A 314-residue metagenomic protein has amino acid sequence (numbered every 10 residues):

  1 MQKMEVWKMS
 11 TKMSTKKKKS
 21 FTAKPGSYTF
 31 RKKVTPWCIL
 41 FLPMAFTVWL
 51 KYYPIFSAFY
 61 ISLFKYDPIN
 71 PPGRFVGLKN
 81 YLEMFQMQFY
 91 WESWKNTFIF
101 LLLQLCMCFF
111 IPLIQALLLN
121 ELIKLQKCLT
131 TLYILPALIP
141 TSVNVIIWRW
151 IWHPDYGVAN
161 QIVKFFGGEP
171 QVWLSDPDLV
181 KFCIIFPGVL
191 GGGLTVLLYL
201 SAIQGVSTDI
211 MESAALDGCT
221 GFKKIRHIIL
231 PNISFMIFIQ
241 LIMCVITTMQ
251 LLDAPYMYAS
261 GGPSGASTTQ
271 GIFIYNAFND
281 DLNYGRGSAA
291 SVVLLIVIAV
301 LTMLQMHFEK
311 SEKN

Functional and structural regions predicted by a protein language model:
Q2-F30: Short, Lys/Arg-rich, polar N-terminal cytosolic tail immediately upstream of the first transmembrane signal-anchor
T29-N314: A structural signal for multi-pass alpha-helical bundles of membrane permease subunits that mediate small-molecule
